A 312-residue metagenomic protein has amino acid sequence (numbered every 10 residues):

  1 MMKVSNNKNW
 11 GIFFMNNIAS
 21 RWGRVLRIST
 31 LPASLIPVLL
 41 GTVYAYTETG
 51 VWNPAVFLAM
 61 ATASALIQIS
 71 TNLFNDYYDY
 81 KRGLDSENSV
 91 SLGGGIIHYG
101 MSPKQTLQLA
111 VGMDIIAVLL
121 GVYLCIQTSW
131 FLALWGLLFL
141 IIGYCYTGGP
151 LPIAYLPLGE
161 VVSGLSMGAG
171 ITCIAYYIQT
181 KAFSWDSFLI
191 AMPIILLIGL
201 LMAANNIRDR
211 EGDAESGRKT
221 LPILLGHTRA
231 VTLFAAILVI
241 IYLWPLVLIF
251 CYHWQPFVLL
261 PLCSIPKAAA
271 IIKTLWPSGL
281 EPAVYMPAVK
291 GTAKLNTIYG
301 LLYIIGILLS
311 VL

Functional and structural regions predicted by a protein language model:
W10-A55, A59, P150-A154, G159 (+1 more regions): Topogenic membrane-insertion module of multi-pass membrane proteins
F14-A19, Y77-M101, M202-H227, I272-A288: Cytosolic, membrane-interface loops and tails of multi-pass inner-membrane proteins
P32-G41, V161-Y176, I194, P222-H227 (+1 more regions): Small-residue-rich segments of transmembrane alpha-helices in multi-pass membrane proteins, especially helix faces
L39, T49-F74, L134-I141, D186-A204: Membrane-embedded alpha-helical segments that form the functional core of polytopic membrane enzymes, especially those
E87-Q127, L221-W254, A293-Y299: Multi-pass membrane catalytic core of lipid/isoprenoid biosynthesis enzymes
G93-A182: Intramembrane alpha-helical segments
S163-R210, S216, T228-V231: Functional transmembrane core segments of multi-pass inner-membrane proteins
V247-S310: Extended hydrophobic alpha-helices typical of membrane-associated regions
